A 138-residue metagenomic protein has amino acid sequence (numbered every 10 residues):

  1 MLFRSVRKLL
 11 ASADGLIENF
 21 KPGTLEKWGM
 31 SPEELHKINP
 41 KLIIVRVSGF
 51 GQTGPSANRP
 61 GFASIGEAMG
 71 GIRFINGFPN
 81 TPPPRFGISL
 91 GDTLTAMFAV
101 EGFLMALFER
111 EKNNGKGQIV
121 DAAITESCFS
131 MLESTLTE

Functional and structural regions predicted by a protein language model:
M1-L2: Short, small-residue-biased leader/transition segments that mark boundaries at the very start of proteins
A13: An anion/phosphate-binding loop that grips the pyrophosphate of nucleotide cofactors and donors
E18-F74: N-terminal Rossmann-like NAD(P) cofactor-binding subdomain of oxidoreductases, focused on the glycine-rich
M69-E138: Acidic, glycine-rich segments within the central catalytic cores of soluble metabolic enzymes that bind/position
